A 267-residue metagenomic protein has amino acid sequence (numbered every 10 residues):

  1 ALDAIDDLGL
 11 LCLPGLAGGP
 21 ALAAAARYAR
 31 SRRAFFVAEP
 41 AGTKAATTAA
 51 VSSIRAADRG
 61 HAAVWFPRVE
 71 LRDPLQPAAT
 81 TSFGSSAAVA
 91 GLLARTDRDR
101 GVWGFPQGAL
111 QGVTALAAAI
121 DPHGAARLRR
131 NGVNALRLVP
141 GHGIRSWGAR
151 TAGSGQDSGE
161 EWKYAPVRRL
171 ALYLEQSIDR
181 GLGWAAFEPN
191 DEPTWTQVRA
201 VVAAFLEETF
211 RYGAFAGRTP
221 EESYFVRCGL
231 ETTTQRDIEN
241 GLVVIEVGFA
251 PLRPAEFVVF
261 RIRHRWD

Functional and structural regions predicted by a protein language model:
L2-D267: Structured, hydrophobic secondary-structure cores that serve as assembly/anchoring elements
